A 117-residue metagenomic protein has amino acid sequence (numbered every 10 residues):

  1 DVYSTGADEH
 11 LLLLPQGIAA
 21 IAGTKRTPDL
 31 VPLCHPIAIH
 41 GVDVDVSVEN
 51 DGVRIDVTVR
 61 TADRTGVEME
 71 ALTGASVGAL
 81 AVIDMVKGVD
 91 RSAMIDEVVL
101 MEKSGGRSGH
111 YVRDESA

Functional and structural regions predicted by a protein language model:
D1-S4, D8-L12, I18-L33, H40-A117: C-terminal binding/interaction regions
